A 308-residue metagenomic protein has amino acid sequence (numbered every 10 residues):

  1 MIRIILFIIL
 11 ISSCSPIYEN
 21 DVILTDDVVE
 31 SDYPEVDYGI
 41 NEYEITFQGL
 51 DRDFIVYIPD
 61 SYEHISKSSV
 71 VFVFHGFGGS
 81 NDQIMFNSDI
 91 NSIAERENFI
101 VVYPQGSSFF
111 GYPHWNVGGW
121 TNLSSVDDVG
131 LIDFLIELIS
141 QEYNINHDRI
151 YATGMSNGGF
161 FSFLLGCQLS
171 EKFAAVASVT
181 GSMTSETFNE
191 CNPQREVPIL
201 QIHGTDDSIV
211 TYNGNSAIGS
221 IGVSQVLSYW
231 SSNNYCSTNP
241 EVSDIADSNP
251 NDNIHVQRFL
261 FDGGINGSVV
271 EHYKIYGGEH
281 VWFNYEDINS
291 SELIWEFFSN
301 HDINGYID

Functional and structural regions predicted by a protein language model:
M1-I8: Sec-dependent signal peptide recognition, specifically the positively charged N-region followed immediately by
C14-V70, D82-M85, I93-R96, S124 (+9 more regions): A domain-start/cap signature at the N-terminus of enzymes
Y62-G111, F173, S185-E186, I209-Y212 (+1 more regions): Short substrate-entry loop that stabilizes the transition state in hydrolases
Q105-D127: Cap/lid segment of the alpha/beta-hydrolase catalytic domain
T121-Y143, L164: Alpha/beta-hydrolase active-site loop
Q201-H203, D207: Short beta-strand/loop motif that positions the catalytic acidic residue of the alpha/beta-hydrolase fold
S208-G222: Conserved alpha/beta-hydrolase "acid-adjacent" motif
